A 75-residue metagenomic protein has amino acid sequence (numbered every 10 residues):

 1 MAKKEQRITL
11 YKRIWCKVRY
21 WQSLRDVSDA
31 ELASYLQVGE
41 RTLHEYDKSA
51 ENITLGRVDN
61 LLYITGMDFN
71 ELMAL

Functional and structural regions predicted by a protein language model:
M1-R25: A short, Lys/Arg-rich alpha-helix, primarily the initiator
C16-Y35, N60: Short basic helix-loop element that most often maps to the first helix and adjoining turn of HTH DNA-binding modules
D26, N52-L55: Residue at a beta-strand N-cap/secondary-structure junction
A30, E40-R41, N70: Key DNA-contact positions within bacterial/archaeal DNA-binding proteins
Q37-N52: Recognition helix of helix-turn-helix/homeodomain-like DNA-binding domains that insert into the DNA major groove
G56-E71: DNA major-groove recognition helix of helix-turn-helix/homeodomain DNA-binding modules
A74: Phosphate-coordinating loops and pocket residues in cytosolic domains that bind phosphorylated ligands
